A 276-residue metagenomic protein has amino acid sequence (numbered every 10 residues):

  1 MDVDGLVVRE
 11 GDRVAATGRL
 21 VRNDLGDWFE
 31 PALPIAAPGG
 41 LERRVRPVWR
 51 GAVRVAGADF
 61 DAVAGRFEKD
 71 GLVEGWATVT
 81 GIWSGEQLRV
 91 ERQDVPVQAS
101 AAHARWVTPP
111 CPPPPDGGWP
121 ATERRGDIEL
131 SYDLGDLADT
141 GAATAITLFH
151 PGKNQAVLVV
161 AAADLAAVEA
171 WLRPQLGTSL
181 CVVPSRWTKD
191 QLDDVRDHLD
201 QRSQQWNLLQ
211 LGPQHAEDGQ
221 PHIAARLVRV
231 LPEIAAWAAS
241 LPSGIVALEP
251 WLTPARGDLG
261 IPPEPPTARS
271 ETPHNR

Functional and structural regions predicted by a protein language model:
M1-R276: OB-fold and OB-like single-stranded nucleic-acid-recognition modules and their adjacent interaction interfaces
